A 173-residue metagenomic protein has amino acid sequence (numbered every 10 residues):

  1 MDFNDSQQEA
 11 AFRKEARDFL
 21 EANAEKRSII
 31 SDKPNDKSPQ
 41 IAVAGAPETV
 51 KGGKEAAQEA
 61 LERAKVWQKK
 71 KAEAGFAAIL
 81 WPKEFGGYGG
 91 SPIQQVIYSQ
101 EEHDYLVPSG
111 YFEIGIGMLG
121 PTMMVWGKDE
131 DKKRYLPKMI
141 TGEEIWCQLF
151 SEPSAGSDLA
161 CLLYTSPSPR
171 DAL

Functional and structural regions predicted by a protein language model:
M1-I114, D131-K138, I145: Amphipathic, small/basic residue-rich leader segments at the start of a protein or domain
E84, S151-A155: Short, solvent-exposed loop/turn elements at beta->coil junctions and helix N-caps that rim active or binding pockets
I114-G120: Short, conserved phosphate-binding/catalytic loop or strand-edge motifs used in phosphoryl-/nucleotidyl-transfer
M123-V125: Glycine-rich loop-to-alpha-helix module at the N-terminal edge of alpha/beta enzyme cores
E143-F150: A short, Trp-centered hydrophobic/proline-enriched beta-strand micro-motif
Y164-L173: Single conserved hydrophobic/aromatic residue that forms the stacking wall/gate of nucleotide- or nucleobase-binding
